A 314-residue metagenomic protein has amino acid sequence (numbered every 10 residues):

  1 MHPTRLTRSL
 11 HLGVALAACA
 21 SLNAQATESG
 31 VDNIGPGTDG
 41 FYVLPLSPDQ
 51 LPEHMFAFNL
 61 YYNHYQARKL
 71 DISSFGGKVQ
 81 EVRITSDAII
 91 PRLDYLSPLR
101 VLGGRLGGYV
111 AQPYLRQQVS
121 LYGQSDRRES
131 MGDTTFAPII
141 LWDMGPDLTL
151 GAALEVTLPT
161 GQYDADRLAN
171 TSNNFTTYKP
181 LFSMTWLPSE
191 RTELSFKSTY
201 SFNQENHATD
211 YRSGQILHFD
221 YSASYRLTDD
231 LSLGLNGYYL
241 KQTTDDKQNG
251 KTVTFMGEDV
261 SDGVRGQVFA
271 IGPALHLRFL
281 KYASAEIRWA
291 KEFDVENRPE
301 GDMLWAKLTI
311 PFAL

Functional and structural regions predicted by a protein language model:
M1-T38, A313-L314: Cleavable N-terminal export/targeting peptides
E28, L46-M55, S97-G107, L121 (+6 more regions): Short loop/turn motifs that connect adjacent beta-strands in outer-membrane beta-barrel proteins
E28-P36, H64-A88, Y122-R127, L168-A169: Surface-exposed strand-loop-strand hairpins of Gram-negative outer-membrane beta-barrel proteins
I34-G35, F58-H64, G108-Y114, A152-L158 (+4 more regions): Transmembrane beta-barrel strands of outer-membrane/channel proteins
P48, L60, P91-Y95, F136-W142 (+5 more regions): Residues on the lipid-exposed face of transmembrane beta-strands in outer-membrane beta-barrel proteins
H54, R83-P91, R128-T134, S172-Y178 (+3 more regions): Residues that define the transmembrane beta-barrel architecture of outer-membrane proteins
A67-D71, F75-G77, D210-L314: Outer membrane beta-barrel transmembrane domains
G107-G108, P113-N206, R212, E258 (+1 more regions): Outer-membrane pore/translocation modules
